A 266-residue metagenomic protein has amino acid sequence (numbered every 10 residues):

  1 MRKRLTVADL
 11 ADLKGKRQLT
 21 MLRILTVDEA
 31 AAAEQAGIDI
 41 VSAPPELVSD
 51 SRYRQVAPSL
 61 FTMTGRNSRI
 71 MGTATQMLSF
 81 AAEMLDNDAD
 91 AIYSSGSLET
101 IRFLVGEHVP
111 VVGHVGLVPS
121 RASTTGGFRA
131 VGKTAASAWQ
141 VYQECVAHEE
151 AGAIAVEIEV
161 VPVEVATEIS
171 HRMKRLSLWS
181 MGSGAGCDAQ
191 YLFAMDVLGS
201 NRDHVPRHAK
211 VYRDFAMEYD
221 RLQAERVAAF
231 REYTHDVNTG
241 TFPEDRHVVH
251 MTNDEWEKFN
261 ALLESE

Functional and structural regions predicted by a protein language model:
M1-E266: Alpha/beta enzyme core
